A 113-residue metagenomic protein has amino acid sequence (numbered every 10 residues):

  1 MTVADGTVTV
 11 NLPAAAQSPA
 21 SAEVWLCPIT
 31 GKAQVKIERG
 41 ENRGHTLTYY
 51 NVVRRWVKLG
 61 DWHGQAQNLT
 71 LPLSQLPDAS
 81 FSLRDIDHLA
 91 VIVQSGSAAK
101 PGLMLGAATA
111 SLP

Functional and structural regions predicted by a protein language model:
M1-P113: Short, conserved sequence motifs used for protein processing/export or organelle targeting and for catalysis
